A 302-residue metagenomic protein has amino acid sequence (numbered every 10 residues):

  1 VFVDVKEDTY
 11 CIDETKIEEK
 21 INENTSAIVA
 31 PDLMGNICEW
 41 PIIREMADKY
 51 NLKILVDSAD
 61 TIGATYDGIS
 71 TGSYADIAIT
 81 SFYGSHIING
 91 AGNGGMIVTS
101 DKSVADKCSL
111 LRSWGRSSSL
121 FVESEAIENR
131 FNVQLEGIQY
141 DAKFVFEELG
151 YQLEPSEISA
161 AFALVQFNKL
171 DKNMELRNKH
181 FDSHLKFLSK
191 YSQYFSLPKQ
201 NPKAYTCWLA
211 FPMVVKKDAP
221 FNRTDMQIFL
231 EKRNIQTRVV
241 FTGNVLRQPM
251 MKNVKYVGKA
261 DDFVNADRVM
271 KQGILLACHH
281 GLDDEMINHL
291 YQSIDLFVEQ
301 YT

Functional and structural regions predicted by a protein language model:
V1: Conserved beta-strand positions in the Rossmann-like core of class I SAM-dependent methyltransferases
D4, E14-T15, E19, A27-P31 (+3 more regions): PLP-dependent aminotransferase class I/II
K6-G90, M96-D106, L275: Active-site phosphate-binding strand-loop segment of PLP-dependent enzymes
A91-G92, W208: Short acidic, glycine/proline-rich loop/turn micro-motifs
N93-G94, V214: Short, hydrophobic/aromatic alpha-helical segments in well-folded domains
